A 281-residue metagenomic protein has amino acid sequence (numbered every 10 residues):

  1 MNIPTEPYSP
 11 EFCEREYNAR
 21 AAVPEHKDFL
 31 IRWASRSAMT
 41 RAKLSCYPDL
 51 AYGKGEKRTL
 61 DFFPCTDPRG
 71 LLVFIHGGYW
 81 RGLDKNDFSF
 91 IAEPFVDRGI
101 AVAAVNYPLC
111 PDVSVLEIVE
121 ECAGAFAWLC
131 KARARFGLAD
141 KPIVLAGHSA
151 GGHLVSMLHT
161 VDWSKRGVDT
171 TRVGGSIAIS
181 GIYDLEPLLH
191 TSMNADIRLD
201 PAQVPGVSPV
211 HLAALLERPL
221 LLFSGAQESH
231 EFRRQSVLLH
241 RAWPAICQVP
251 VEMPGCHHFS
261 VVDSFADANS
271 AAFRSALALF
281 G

Functional and structural regions predicted by a protein language model:
F12-D67: N-terminal cap/lid segment of alpha/beta-hydrolase-fold proteins
R69-G78: Short beta-strand element of the alpha/beta-hydrolase
I75, I179, M253-C256: Alpha/beta-hydrolase
Y79, Y107-P111, Y183, H257: Alpha/beta-hydrolase active-site loop signature
L83-A92, A103-P142, D267: Catalytic nucleophile-loop/oxyanion-hole region of alpha/beta-hydrolase and closely related hydrolase-like folds
G124-S192, V204: Primarily recognizes the serine-hydrolase "nucleophile elbow" in alpha/beta-hydrolase and SGNH/GDSL folds
D169-H190, P201-L238: The feature captures the conserved acid-bearing segment of alpha/beta-hydrolase catalytic domains
R233, V237, P244-G281: C-terminal catalytic histidine-bearing segment of alpha/beta-hydrolase fold enzymes
